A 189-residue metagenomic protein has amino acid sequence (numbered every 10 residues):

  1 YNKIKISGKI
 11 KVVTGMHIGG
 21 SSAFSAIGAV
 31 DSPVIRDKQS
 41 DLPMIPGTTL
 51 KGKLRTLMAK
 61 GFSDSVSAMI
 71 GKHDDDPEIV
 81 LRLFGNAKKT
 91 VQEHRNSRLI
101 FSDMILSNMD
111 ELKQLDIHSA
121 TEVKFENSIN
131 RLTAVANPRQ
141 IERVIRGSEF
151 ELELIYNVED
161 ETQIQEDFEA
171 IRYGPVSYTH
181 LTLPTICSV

Functional and structural regions predicted by a protein language model:
N2-I6, T48, S97, R146-L152: Residues at beta-strand starts and edge strands
N2-K53: N-terminal ordered "arm"
V12-T14, D103-I105, L154-V158: Short, structured patches in soluble enzyme cores that scaffold and shape functional sites
P43, L132-D167: Exposed beta-sheet edge/beta-hairpin loop segments within beta-rich domains
G52-Q140: Extended, compositionally biased
Y173-Y178: A common structural junction motif
T179-T185: Conserved small/polar residues in nucleotide/adenosyl-binding loops
